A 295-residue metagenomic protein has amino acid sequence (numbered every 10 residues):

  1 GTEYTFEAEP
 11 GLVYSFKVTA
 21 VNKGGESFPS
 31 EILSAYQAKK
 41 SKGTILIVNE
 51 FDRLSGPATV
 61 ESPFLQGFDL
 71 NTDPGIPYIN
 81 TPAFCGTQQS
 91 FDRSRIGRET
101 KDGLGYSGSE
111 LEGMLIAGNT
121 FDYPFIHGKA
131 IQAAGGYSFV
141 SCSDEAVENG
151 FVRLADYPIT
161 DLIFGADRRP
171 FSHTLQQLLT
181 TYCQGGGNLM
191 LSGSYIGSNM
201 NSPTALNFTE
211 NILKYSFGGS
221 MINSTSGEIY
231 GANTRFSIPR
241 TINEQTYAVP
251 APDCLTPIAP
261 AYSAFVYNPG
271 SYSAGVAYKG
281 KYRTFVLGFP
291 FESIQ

Functional and structural regions predicted by a protein language model:
G1-G11: Recognizes extended acidic, P/S/T-rich segments that occur within or adjacent to Ig-like beta-sandwich modules
P10, Q37-K42, V152-D156, Y182-G185 (+2 more regions): Extracellular/periplasmic catalytic domains that process cell-envelope and extracellular macromolecules
P10, V21-G43: Extracellular fibronectin type III
F28-A38, T174-Q177, P269-Y272: Short alpha-helical segments and helix-capping/turn motifs at coil-helix boundaries
K40-T44, N49-M114, G118, M200-I222 (+2 more regions): Extracellular ligand-binding/catalytic regions of CAZymes and related secreted enzymes and adhesion modules
F84-L206: Helical hinge/lid and interdomain linker segments adjacent to catalytic or ligand-binding clefts that mediate domain
L162-Y262, P269: A glycine-rich, often tryptophan-bearing local segment used as a flexible ligand/cofactor-contacting loop or short
